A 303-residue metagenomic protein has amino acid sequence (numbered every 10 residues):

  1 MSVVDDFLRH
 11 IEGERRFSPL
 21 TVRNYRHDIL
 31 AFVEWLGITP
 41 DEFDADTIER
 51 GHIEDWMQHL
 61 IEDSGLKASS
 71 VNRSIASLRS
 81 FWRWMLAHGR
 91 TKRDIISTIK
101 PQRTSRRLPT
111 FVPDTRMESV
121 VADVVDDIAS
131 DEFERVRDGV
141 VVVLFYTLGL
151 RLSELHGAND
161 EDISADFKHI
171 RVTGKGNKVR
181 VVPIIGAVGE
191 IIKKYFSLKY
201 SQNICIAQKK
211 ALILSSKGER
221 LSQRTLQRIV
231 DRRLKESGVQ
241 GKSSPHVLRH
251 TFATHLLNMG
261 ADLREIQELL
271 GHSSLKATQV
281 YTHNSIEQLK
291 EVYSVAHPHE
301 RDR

Functional and structural regions predicted by a protein language model:
M1-R303: Conserved catalytic core of the tyrosine transesterase superfamily
